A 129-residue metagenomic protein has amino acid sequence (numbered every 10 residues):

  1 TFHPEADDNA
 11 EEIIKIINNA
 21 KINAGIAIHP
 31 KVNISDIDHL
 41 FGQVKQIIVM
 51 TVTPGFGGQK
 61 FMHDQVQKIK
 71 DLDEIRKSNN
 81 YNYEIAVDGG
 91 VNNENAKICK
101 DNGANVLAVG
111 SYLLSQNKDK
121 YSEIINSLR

Functional and structural regions predicted by a protein language model:
T1-E84: Conserved anion-binding
F2-P4, G89, S111: Short glycine-centered, acidic/aromatic-flanked micro-motifs in structured strand/loop junctions that mark active-site
P4, D8, E12, N92 (+2 more regions): Expand to "…catalyze enediolate/carbanion chemistry for C-C bond making/breaking, isomerization, decarboxylation
A10-E11, M62, K97, K118-S122: Conserved strand-to-helix beginnings and helix N-cap segments that scaffold or border functional pockets
I26, V87, A108-V109: Hydrophobic residues in well-ordered beta-strands that form the structural core
V32-V44, G89-L107: Catalytic cores of alpha/beta
T53-G55, V91-E94, L113-L114: Short Gly/Pro-enriched loop/turn and capping motifs at secondary-structure junctions
K100, Y112-R129: C-terminal helical cap(s) of enzyme catalytic domains, especially alpha/beta-barrels
